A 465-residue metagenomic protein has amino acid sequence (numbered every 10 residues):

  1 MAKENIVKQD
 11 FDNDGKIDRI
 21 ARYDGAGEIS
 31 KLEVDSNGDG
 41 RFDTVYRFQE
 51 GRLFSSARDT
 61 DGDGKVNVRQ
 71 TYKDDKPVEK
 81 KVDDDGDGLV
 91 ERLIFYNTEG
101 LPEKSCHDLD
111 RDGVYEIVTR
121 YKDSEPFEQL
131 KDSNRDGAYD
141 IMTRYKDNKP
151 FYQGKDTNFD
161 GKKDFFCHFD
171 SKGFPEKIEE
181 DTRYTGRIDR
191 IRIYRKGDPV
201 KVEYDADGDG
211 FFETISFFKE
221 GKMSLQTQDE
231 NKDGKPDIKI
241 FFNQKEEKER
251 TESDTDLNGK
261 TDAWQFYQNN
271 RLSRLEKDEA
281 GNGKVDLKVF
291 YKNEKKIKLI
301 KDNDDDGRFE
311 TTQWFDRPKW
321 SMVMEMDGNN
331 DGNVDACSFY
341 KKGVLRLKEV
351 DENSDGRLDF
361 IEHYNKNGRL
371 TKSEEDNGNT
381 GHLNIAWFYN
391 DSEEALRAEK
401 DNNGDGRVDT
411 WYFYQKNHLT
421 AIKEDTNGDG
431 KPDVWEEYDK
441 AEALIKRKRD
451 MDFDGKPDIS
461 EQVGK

Functional and structural regions predicted by a protein language model:
M1-L32, S36: N-terminal segments that cap or nucleate solenoid repeat domains
K3-E4, A26-S30, E50-F54, D74-E79 (+15 more regions): A short glycine-rich beta-turn/N-cap micro-motif
K8-D12, E33-N37, A57-D61, K81-D85 (+15 more regions): Acidic, divalent-cation-chelating loop motifs in proteins
N13-K16, G38-F42, G62-V66, G86-V90 (+15 more regions): Acidic, glycine-anchored loop motifs typical of Ca2+
A21, Y46, F54, D63 (+23 more regions): Conserved positions within tandem-repeat grammars
F42, R47-Y115, K131: A generic tandem-repeat structural signature
C167, K232, I240, L257 (+7 more regions): Eukaryotic tandem repeat interaction scaffolds
W435, E442-G464: Leucine-rich solenoid repeat scaffolds
